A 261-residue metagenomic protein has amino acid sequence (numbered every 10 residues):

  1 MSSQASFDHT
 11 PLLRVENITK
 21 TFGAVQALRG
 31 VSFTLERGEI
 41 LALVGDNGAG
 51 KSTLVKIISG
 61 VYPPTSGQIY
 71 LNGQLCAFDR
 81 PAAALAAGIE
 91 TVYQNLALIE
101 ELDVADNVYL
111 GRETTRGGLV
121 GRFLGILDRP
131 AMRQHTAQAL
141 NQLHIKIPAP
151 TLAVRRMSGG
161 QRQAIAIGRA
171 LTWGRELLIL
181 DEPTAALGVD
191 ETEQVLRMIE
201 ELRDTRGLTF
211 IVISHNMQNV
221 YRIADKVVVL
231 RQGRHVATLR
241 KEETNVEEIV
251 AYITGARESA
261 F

Functional and structural regions predicted by a protein language model:
S2-F261: Glycine-rich phosphate-binding loops of nucleotide-dependent enzymes
